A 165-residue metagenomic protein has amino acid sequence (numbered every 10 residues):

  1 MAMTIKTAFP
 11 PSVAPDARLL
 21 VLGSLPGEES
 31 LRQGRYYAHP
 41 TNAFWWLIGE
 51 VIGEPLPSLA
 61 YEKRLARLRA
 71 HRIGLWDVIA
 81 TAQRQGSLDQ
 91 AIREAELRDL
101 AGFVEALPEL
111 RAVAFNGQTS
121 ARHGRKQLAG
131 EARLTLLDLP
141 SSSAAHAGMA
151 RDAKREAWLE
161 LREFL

Functional and structural regions predicted by a protein language model:
M1-K6, P55-L59: Short gly/ser/thr-rich secondary-structure transition/capping motifs
M3-R18, P40, L88-A101, R125-L165: C-terminal capping/extension of enzyme domains
L20-S24: N-terminal nucleotide-binding beta1-loop-alpha1 segment
P26-E29, A80-Q83, T119-A121, S142-A145: Short, solvent-exposed loop/turn segments at secondary-structure junctions
E29-A91: Short, surface-exposed acidic-centric catalytic microdomains
L47, R122-G124: Phosphate- and divalent-cation-binding pockets in alpha/beta enzyme and binding domains that engage nucleotide-derived
A70-T119: Internal catalytic-core helix/loop-beta-alpha segment that presents or stabilizes conserved functional determinants
